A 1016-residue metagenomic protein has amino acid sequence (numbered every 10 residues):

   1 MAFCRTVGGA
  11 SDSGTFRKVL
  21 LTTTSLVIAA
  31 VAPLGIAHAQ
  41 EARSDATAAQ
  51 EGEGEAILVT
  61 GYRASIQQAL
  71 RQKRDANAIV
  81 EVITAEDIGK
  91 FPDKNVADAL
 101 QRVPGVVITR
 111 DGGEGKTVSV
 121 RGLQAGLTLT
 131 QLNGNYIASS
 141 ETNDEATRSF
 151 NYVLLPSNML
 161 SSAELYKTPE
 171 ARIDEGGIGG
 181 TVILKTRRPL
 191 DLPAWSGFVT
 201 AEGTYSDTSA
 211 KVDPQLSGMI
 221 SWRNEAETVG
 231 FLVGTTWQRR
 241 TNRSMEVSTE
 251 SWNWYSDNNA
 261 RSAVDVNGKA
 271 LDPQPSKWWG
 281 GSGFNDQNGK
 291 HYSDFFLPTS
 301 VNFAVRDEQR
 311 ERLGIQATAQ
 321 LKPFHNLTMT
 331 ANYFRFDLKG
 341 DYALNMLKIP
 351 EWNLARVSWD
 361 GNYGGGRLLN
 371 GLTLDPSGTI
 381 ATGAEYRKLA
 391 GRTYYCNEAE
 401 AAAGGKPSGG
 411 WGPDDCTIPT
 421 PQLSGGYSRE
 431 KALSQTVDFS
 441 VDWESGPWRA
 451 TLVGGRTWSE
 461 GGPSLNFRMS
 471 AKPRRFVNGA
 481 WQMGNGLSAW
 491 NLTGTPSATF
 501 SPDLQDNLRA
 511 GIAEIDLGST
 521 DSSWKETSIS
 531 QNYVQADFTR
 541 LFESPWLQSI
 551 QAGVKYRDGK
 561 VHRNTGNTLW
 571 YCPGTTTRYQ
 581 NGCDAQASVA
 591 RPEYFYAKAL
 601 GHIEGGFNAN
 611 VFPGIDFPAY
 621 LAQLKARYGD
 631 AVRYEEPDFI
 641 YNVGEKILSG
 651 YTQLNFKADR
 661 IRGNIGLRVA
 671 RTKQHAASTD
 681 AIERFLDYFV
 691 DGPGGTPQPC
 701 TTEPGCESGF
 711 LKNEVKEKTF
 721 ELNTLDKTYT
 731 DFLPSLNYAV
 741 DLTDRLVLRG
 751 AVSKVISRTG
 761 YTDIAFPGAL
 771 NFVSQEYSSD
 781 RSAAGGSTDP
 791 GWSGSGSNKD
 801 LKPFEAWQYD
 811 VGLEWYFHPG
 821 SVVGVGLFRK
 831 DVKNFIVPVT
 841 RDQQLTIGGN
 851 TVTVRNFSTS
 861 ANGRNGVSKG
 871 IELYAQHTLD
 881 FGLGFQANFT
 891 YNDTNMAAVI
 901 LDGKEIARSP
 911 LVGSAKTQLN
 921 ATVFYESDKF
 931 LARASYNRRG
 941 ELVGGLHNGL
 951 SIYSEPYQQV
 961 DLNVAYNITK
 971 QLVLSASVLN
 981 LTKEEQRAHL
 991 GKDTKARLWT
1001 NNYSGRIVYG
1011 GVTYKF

Functional and structural regions predicted by a protein language model:
A2-D93, D98-G105: N-terminal Sec signal peptide and the immediately downstream disordered periplasmic leader that contains the TonB box
D45, A97-S139: Extracytoplasmic beta-strand/coil segments of soluble accessory domains associated with Gram-negative outer-membrane
N143-F150, N158-L165, R172-P273, K277-G280 (+4 more regions): Outer-membrane beta-barrel translocator/receptor signature
G180, T186, A201-T204, V212-R223 (+12 more regions): Outer-membrane beta-barrel transmembrane strands
T228-V229, N326-M329, P447-A450, W546-Q548 (+7 more regions): Repeated loop/turn-to-beta-strand initiation elements of outer-membrane beta-barrel proteins
R749, S757, D763-A765, S774-S795 (+1 more regions): Membrane-embedded beta-barrel scaffold of Gram-negative outer-membrane proteins
F828-V832, I836, R841-H947, T982: Gram-negative outer-membrane beta-barrel transporters
N937-G945, A965-F1016: C-terminal beta-signal and adjacent terminal beta-strands/loops of Gram-negative outer-membrane beta-barrel proteins
